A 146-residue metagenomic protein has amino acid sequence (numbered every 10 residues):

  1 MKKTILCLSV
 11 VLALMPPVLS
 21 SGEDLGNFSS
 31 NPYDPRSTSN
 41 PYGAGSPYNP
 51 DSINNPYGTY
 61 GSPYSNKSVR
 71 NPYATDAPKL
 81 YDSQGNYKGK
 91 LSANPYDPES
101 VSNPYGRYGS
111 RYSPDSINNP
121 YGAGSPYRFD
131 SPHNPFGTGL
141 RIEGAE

Functional and structural regions predicted by a protein language model:
M1-T4: Positively charged n-region of N-terminal signal peptides that target proteins for export
C7-P16: Bacterial N-terminal signal peptides
S20-E146: Repetitive, compositionally biased segments used for assembly/scaffolding
